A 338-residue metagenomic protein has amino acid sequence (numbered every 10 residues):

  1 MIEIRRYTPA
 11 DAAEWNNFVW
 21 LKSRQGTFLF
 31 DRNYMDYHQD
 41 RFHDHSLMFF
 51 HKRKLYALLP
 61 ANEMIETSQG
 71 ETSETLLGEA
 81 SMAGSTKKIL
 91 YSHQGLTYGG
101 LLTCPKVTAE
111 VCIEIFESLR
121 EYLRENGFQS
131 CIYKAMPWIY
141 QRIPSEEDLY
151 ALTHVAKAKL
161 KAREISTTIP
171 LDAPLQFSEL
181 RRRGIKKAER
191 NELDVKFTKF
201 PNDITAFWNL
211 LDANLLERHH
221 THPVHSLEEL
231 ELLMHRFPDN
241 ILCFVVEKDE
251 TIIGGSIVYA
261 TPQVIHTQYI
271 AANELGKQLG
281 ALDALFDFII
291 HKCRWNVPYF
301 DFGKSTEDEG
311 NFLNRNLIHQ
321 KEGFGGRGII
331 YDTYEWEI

Functional and structural regions predicted by a protein language model:
I2-G70, E79-S85, P137-G276: A conserved beta-strand-loop-helix scaffold within acyl/acetyltransferase catalytic domains
E14, E114, S118, A206 (+4 more regions): Alpha-helical elements of Rossmann-like donor-binding domains used by nucleotide-donor carbohydrate transfer enzymes
F42-D44, E125-Q129, W295-V297: Short, high-confidence coil segments that cap the C-terminus of an alpha-helix and link into the following beta-strand
M48-H51, L55-L58, G78-T86, T108 (+2 more regions): Aromatic (often tryptophan-rich) hydrophobic motifs at membrane interfaces
E66, L77, K88-L102: N-terminal cap/recognition module
H93-R142: A gly/proline- and charged-residue-enriched helix-loop-helix capping module
Q94-Y98, A162, I329: Short, solvent-exposed loop/turn segments at the edges of secondary structure
Y133, A162-R163, T198, F302 (+1 more regions): Residue-level detector of family-conserved "landmark" positions at structurally sensitive sites
